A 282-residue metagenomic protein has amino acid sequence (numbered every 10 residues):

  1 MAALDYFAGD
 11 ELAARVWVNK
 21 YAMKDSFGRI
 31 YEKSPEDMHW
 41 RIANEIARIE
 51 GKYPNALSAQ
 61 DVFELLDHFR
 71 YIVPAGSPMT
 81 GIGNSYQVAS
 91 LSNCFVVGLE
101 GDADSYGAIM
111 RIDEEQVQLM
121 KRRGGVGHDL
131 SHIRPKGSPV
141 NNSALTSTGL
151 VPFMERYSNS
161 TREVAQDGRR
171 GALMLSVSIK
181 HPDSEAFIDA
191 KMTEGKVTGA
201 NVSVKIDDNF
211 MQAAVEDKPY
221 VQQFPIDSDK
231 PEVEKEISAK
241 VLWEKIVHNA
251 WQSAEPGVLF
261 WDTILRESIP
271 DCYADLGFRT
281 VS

Functional and structural regions predicted by a protein language model:
M1-S282: Extended catalytic cores of very large enzyme megasubunits
